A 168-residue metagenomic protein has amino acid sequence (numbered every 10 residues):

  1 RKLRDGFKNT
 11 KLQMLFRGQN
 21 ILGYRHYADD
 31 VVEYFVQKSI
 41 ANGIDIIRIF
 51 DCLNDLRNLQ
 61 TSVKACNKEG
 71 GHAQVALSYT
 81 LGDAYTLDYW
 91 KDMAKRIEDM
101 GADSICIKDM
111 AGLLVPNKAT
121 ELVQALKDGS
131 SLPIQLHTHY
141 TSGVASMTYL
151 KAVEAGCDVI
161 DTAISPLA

Functional and structural regions predicted by a protein language model:
R1-E98, A102, V115: Active-site beta->alpha loop and helix N-cap motifs at the rims of alpha/beta catalytic domains
I49, I105, G156: Conserved, mostly hydrophobic/aromatic
I49-C52, K108, A163: Conserved residues at the C-terminal ends of beta-strands
M110-A168: Catalytic alpha/beta core domains of metabolic enzymes, predominantly
